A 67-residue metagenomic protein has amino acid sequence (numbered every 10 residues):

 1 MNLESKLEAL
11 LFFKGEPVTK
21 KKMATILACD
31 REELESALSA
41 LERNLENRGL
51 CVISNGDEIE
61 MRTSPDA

Functional and structural regions predicted by a protein language model:
E4-E8: Short, leucine-enriched amphipathic alpha-helices that occur as contiguous helical runs
F13-T19: Short capping segments at the starts of secondary-structure elements
K21-I26: A short acidic, leucine-rich amphipathic alpha-helix
D30-A40: Short amphipathic alpha-helical interaction segments
L41-A67: Charged low-complexity interaction tracts in eukaryotic proteins
